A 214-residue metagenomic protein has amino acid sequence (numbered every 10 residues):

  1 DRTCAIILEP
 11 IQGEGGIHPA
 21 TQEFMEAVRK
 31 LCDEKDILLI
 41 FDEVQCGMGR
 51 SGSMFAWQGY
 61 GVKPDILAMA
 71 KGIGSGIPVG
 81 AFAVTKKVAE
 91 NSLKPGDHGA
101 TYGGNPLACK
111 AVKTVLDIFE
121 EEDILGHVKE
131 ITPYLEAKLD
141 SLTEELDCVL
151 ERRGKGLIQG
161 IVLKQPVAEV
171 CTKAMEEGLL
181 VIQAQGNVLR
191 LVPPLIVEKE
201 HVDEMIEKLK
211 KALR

Functional and structural regions predicted by a protein language model:
D1-R214: Conserved N-terminal phosphate-binding loop of PLP-dependent enzymes in the Aspartate aminotransferase
